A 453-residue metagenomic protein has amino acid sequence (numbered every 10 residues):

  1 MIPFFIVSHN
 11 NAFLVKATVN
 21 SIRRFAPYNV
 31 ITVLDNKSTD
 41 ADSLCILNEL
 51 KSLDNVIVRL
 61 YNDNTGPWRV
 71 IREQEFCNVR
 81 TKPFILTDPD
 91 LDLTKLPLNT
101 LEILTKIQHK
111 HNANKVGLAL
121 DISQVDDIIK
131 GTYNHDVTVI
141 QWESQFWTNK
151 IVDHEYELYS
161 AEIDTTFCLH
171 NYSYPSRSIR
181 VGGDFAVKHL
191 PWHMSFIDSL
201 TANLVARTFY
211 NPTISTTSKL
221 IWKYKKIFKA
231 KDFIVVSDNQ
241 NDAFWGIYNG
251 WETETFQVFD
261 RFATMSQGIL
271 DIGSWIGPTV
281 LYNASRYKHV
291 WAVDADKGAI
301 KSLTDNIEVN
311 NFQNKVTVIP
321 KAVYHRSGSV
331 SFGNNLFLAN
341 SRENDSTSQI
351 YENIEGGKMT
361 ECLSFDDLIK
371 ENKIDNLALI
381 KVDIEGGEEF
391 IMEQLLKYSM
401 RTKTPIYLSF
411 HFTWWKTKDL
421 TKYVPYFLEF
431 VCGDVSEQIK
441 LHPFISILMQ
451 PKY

Functional and structural regions predicted by a protein language model:
N20-N29, N310: Short, acidic, metal-binding catalytic loop of nucleotide-sugar glycosyltransferases
L34-I46, H325: A conserved acidic beta->alpha catalytic loop
D42-F84: Active-site-proximal specificity loops/subdomain of glycosyltransferases
T65-C77, L93-G182: Conserved catalytic core of nucleotide-sugar-dependent glycosyltransferases
R80-T94, L379-K381: Short beta-strand-to-loop acidic/aromatic patch adjacent to the donor-nucleotide binding site
L220-K315, N353-I354, K370-I374, T413-W414 (+1 more regions): S-adenosyl-L-methionine
Y248-L270, S329-S331, D345-M400, W415-D419: Short internal loop-to-helix segment that lines adenine-nucleotide cofactor pockets
T304-L363: S-adenosyl-L-methionine
